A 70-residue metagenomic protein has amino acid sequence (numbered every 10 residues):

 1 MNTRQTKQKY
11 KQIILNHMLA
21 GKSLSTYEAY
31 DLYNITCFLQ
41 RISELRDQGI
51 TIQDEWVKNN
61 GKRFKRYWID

Functional and structural regions predicted by a protein language model:
M1-D70: Catalytic phosphate/metal-binding cores of nucleic-acid and nucleotide-processing enzymes, i.e., regions that mediate
